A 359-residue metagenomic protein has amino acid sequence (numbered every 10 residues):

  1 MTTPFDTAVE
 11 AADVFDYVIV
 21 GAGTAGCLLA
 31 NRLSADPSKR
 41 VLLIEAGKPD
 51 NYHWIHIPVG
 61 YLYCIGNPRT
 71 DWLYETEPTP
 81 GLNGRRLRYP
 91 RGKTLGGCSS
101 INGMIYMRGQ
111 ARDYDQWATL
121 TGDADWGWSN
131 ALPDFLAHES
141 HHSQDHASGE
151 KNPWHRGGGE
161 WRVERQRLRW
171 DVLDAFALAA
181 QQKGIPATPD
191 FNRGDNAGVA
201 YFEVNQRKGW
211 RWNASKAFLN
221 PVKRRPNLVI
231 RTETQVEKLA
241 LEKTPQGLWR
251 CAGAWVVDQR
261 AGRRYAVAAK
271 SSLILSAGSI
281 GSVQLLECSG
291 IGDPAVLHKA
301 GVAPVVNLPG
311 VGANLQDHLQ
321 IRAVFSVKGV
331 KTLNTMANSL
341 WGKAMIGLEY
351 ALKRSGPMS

Functional and structural regions predicted by a protein language model:
T2-A137, W249, V305-L308, H318-Q320 (+1 more regions): N-terminal glycine-rich phosphate/pyrophosphate-binding loop and immediately adjacent elements
A12-F15, A261-S272, S276: Core beta-strand elements of the Rossmann-like FAD/NAD(P) dinucleotide-binding domain in flavoenzyme oxidoreductases
G23-T24, A46-P49, Q235, S271-S272 (+2 more regions): Glycine-/small-residue-rich beta->alpha transition segments that form the dinucleotide
N31-R32, Y52-I57, C98, M104 (+5 more regions): Short, solvent-exposed loop/turn and secondary-structure capping segments
T119-K243, L248-C251, Q259, R322-G347: Conserved redox-cofactor binding core of oxidoreductases
G149, V163, V283, D293-S359: Mid-to-C-terminal "cap/lid" subdomains and adjacent gly/pro-rich loops that border and regulate access to redox
